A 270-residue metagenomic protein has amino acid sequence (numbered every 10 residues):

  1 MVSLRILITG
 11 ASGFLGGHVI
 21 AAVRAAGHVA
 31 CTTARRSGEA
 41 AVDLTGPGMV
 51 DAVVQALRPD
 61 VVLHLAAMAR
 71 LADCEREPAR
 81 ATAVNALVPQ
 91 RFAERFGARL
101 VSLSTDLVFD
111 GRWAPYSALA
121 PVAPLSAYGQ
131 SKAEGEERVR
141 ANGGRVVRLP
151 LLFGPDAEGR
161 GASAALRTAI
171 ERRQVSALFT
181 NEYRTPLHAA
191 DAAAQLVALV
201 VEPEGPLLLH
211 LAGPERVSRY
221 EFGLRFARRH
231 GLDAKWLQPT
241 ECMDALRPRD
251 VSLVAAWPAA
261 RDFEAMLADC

Functional and structural regions predicted by a protein language model:
L4-A25: N-terminal Rossmann NAD(P)H-binding glycine-rich loop of SDR-like oxidoreductase domains
C31-M49: Adenosine-cofactor binding site in Rossmann-like domains, unifying the SAM/SAH pocket of S-adenosylmethionine-dependent
L44-V84: NAD(P)H-binding glycine-rich loop region in Rossmannoid oxidoreductase-like domains and their noncatalytic homologs
R76-V101, E136: NAD(P)-cofactor binding segment of oxidoreductase domains
Q90-A123: Conserved Rossmann-fold NAD(P)-dependent oxidoreductase catalytic core, especially the SDR/UDP-sugar
E137-R184, D191: NAD(P)-dependent short-chain dehydrogenase/reductase
R172, A193-Q195, E202-A245: Mid/C-terminal beta-alpha module of Rossmann-like enzyme folds, strongest in SDR-family dehydrogenases/epimerases
D233-Q238, D244-C270: C-terminal amphipathic/interface module of NAD(P)-dependent oxidoreductases and related NAD-binding regulators
